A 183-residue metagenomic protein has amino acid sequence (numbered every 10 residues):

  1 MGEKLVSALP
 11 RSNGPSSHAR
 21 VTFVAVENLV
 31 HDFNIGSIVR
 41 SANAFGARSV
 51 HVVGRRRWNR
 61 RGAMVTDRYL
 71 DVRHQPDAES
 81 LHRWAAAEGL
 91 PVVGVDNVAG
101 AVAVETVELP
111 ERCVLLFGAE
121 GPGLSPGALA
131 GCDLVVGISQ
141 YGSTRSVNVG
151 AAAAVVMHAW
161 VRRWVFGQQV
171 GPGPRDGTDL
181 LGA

Functional and structural regions predicted by a protein language model:
M1-A183: Post-transcriptional modification and biogenesis factors for structured RNAs of the translation apparatus
